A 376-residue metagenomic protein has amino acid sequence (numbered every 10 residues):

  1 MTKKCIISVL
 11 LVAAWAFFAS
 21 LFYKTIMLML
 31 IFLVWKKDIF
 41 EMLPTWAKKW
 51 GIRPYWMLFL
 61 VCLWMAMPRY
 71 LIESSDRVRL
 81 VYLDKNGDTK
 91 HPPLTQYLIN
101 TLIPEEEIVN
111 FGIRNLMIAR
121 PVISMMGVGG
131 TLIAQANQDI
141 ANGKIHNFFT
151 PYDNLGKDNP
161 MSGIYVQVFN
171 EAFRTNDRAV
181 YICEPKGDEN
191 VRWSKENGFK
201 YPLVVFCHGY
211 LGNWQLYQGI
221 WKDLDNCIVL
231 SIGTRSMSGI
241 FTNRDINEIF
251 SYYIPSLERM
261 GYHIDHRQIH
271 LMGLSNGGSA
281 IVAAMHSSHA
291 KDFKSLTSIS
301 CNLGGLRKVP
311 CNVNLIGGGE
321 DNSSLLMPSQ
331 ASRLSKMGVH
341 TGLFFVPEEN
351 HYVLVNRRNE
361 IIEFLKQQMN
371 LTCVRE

Functional and structural regions predicted by a protein language model:
V12-W15, L21-D38, M42-G198: A domain-start/cap signature at the N-terminus of enzymes
K24-I31, V61-R69, G112, V122 (+1 more regions): C-terminal catalytic histidine-bearing segment of alpha/beta-hydrolase fold enzymes
W193-F199, F241-S275: Gly/Ser-rich "nucleophile elbow"/oxyanion-hole loop immediately N-terminal to the catalytic nucleophile in hydrolases
G198-G209: Short beta-strand element of the alpha/beta-hydrolase
Q215-S231: Short amphipathic alpha-helix adjacent to the substrate-entry channel of hydrolases
R267-V309: Primarily recognizes the serine-hydrolase "nucleophile elbow" in alpha/beta-hydrolase and SGNH/GDSL folds
K308-V313, M337-V339: Short, proline-enriched alpha-helix->beta-strand connector loops that line the catalytic pocket of alpha/beta-hydrolase
N314-G318: Short beta-strand/loop motif that positions the catalytic acidic residue of the alpha/beta-hydrolase fold
